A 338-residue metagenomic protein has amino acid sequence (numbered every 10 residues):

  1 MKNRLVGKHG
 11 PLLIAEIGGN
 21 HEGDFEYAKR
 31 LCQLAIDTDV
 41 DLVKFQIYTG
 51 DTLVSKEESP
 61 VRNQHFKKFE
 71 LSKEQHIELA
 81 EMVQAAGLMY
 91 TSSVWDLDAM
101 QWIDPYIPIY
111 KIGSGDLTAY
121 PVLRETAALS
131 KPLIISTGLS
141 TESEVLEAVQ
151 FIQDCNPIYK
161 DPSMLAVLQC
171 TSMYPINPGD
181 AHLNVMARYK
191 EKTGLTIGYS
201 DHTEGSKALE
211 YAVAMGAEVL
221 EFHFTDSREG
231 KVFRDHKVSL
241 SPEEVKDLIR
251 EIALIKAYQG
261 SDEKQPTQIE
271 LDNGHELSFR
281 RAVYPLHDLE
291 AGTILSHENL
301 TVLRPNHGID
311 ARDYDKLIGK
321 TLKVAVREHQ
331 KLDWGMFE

Functional and structural regions predicted by a protein language model:
M1-E338: Catalytic cores and adjacent flexible loops of soluble metabolic enzymes that perform enolate/carbanion chemistry on
